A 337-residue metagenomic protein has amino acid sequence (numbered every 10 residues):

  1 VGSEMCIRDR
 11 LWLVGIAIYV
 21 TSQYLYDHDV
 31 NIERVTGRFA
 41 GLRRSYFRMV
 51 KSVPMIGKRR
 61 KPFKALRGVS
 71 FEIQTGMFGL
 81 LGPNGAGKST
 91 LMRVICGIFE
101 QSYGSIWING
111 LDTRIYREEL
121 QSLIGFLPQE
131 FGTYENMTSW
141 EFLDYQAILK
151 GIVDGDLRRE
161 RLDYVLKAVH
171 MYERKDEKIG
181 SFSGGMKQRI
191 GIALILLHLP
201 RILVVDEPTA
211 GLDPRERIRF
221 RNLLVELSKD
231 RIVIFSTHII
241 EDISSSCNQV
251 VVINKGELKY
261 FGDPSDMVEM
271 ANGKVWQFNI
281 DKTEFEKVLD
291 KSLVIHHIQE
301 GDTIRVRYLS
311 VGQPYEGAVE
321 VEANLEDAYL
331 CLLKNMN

Functional and structural regions predicted by a protein language model:
V1-I7: Short, small-residue-biased leader/transition segments that mark boundaries at the very start of proteins
Y46-M55, D144, I148-G151, D156-R174: Conserved ABC ATPase "signature" region
C96: Helix-to-loop junction immediately C-terminal to a conserved catalytic motif
G104-D112, E119-L120: Conserved ABC transporter NBD signature motif
L203-E207: Catalytic Walker B motif of ABC-type/P-loop ATPase nucleotide-binding domains
F220-R307: ABC transporter nucleotide-binding domain
